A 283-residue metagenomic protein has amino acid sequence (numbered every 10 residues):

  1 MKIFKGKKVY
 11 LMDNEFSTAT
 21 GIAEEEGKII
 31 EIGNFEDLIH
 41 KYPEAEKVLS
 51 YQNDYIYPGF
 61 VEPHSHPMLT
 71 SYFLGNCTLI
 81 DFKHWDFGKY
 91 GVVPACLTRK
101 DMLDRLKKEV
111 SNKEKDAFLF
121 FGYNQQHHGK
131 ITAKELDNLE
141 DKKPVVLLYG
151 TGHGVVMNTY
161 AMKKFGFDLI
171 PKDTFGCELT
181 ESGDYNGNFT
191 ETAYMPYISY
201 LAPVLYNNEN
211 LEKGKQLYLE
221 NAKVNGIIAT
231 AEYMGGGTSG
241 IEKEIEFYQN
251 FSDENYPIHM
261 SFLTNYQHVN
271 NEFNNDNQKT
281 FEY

Functional and structural regions predicted by a protein language model:
K2-K5, Y10, N14-S17, G21-E25 (+1 more regions): Divalent metal-binding segments
F281-Y283: Non-catalytic terminal/interface segments that mediate subunit docking, oligomerization, and allosteric communication
